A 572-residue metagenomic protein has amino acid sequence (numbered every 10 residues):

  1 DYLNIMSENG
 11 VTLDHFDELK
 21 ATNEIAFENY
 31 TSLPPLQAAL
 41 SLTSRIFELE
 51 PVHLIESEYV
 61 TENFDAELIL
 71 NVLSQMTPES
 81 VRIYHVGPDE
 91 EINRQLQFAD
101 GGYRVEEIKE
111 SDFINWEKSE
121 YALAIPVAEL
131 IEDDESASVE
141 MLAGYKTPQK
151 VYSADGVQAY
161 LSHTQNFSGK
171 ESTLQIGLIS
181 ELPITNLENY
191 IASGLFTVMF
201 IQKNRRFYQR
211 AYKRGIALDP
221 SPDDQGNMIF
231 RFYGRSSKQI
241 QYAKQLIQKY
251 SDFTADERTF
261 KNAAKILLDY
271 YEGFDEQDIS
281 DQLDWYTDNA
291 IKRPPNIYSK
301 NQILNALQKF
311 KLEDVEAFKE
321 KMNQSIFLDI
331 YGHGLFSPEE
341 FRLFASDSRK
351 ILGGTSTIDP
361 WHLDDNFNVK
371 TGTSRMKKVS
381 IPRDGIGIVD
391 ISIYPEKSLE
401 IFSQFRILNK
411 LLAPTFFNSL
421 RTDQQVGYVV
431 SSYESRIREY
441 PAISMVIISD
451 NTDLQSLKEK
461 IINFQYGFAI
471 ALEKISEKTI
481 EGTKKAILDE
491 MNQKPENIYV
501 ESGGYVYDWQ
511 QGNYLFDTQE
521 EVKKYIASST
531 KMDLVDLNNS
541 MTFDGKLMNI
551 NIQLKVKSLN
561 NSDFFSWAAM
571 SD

Functional and structural regions predicted by a protein language model:
D1, G169-R210, I247, L267-Y270 (+1 more regions): Active/ligand-binding-proximal structured segments within catalytic/core domains that scaffold catalytic residues
D1-F27, E188-N189, F207, P222-F274 (+5 more regions): M16/insulysin-pitrilysin zinc metalloprotease superfamily fold
D14-N166, L283-K370, M376-P382, P395 (+1 more regions): C-terminal regions of mature proteins
P78, G169-T173, K213-G215, Q225-N227 (+6 more regions): Extracytoplasmic
N93-R94, T185-L187, Q239-Q241, P338-R342 (+2 more regions): Short, conserved charged micro-motifs
T164-K170, A217-P220, K377-I388, R421-A442 (+1 more regions): A glycine-rich, aromatic-flanked flexible loop/lid motif
L178, F232-S236, G332-G334, S392-Y394 (+1 more regions): Short beta-strand-to-loop capping motifs
I201-N227: Catalytic or ion-translocation cores adjacent to nucleophile or general acid/base/metal-coordination motifs in diverse
